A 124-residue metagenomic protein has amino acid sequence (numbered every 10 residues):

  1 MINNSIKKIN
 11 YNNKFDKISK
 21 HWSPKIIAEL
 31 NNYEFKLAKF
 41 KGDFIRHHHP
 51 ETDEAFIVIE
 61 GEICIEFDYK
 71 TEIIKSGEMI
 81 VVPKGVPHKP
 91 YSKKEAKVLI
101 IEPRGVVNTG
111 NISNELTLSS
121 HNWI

Functional and structural regions predicted by a protein language model:
M1-K36, E115-I124: A short, N-terminal "cap"/entry segment at the start of jelly-roll beta-barrel domains of the cupin/DSBH fold
S23, Y33, G42, K70 (+3 more regions): A generic "binding-loop/recognition-motif" signal
N31, I59-E60, K75-S76, K94: A cytosolic small-molecule/anion-sensing beta-strand core signal
E34-P50: Conserved short histidine dyad/triad with adjacent acidic residue
G42, E51-I63, D68-Y69: Glycine- and acidic-residue-biased ligand/ion/polar-headgroup-sensing regions
D68-K84: Short acidic-glycine-tyrosine-enriched beta hairpin
K84-S113: Ligand-binding loop in jelly-roll beta-barrel domains
